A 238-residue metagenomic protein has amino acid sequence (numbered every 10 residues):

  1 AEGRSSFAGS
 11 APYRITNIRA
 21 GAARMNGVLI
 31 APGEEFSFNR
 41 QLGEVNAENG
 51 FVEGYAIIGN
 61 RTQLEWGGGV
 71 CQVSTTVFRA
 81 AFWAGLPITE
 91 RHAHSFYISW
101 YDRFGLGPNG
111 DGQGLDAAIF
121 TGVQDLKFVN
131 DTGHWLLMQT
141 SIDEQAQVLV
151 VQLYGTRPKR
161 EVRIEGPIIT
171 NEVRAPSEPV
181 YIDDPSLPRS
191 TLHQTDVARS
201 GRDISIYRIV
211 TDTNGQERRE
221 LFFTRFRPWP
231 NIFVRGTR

Functional and structural regions predicted by a protein language model:
A1-R238: Well-ordered beta-sheet/strand-loop patches within structured domains
